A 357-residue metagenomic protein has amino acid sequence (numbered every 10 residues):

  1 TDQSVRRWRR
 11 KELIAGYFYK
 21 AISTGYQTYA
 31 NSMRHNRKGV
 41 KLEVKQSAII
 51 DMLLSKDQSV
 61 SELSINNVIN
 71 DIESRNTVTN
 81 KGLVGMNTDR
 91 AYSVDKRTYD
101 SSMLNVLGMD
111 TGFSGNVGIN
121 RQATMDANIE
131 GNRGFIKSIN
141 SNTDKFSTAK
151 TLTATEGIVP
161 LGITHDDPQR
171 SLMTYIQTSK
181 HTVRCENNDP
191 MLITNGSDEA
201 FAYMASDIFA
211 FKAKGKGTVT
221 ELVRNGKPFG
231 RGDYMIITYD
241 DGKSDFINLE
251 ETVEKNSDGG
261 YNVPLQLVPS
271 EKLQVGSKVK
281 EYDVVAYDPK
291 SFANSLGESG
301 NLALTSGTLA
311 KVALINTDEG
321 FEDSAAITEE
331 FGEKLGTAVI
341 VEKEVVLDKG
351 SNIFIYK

Functional and structural regions predicted by a protein language model:
D2-T111, V117-M125, E130-K357: Long, charge-dense accessory insertions within large macromolecular proteins
